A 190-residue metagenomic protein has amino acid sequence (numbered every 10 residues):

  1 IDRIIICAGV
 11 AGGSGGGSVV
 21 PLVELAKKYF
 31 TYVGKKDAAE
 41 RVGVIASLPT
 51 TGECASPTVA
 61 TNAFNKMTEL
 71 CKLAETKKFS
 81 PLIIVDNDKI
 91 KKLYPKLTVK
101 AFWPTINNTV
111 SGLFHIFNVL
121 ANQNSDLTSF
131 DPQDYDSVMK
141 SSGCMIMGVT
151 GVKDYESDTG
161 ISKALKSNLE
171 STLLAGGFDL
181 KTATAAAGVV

Functional and structural regions predicted by a protein language model:
I1-V190: Tubulin/FtsZ superfamily GTPase core signature
